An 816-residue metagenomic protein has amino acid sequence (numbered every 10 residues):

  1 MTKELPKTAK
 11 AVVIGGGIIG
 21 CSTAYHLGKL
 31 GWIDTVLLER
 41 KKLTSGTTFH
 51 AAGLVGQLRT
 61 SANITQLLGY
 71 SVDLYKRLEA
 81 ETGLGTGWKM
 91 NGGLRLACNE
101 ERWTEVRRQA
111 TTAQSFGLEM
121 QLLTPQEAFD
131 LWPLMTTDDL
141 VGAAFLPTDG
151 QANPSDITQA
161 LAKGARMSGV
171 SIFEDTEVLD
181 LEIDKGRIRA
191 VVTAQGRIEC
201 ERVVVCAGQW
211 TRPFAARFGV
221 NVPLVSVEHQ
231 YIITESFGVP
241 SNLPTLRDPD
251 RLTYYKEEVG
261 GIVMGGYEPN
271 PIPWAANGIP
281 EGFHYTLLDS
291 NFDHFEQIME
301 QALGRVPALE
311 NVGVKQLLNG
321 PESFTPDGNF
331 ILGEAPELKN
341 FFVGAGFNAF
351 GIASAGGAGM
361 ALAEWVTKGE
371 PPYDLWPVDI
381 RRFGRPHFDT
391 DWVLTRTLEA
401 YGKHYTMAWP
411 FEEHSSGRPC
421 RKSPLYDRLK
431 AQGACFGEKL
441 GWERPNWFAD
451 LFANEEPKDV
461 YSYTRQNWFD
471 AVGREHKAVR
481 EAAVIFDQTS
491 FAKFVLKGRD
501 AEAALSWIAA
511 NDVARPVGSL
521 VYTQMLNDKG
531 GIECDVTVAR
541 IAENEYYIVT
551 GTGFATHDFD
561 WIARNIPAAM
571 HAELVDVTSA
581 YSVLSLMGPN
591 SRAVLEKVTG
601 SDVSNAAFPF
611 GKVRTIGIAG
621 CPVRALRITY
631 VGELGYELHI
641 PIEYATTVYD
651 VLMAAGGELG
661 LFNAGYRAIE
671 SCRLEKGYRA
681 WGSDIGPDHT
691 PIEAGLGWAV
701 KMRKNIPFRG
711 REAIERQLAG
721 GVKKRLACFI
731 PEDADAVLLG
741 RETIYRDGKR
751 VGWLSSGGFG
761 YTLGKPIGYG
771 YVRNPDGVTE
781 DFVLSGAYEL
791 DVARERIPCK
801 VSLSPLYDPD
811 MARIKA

Functional and structural regions predicted by a protein language model:
E4-I19, V36: Beta1/beta-strand and adjacent pyrophosphate-binding region of the FAD-binding site in flavoprotein oxidoreductases
S22, A62, D180-D289, Q297-A308 (+5 more regions): Flavin-dependent oxidoreductases
G28-F49: Glycine-rich FAD pyrophosphate-binding loop
A52-Q57, G93-R95, Q209, F218-S241 (+6 more regions): Central beta-strand plus flanking loop segment that forms part of the substrate or channel wall within the catalytic
G53-L131, D250-Y255, V259-G261, G282 (+4 more regions): Dinucleotide-binding Rossmann-like beta1-alpha1 core, especially the glycine-rich loop that anchors the ADP
L74-R77, K89, C98-E174, L179-R187 (+3 more regions): Flavin (FAD/FMN) cofactor-binding and adjacent substrate-gating region of FAD-dependent oxidoreductase domains
P154, D250, V259, E281 (+1 more regions): C-terminal catalytic lobe of FAD-dependent flavoproteins
Y373, I380-A816: Glycine/proline-enriched, intrinsically flexible loops and inter-domain linkers
